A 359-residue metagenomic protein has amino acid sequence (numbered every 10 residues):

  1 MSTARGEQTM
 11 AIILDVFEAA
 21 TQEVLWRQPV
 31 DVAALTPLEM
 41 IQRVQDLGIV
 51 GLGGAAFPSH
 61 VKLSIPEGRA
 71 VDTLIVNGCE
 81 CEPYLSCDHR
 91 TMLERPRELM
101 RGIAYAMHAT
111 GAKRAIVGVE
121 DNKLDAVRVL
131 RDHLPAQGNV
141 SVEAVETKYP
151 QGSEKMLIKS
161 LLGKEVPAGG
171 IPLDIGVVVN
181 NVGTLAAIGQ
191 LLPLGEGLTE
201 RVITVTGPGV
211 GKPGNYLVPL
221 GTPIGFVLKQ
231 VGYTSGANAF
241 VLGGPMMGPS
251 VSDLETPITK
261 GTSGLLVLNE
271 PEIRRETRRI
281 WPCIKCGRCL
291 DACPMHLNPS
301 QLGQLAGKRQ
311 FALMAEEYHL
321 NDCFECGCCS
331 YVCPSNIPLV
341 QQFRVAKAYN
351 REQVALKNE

Functional and structural regions predicted by a protein language model:
S2-L52, F57, R69, L124: Acidic low-complexity segments
E18-A20, A33-E39, R90-Q137, S141 (+1 more regions): Internal alpha/beta scaffold segment
Q22, G51, L74-D88, G209: Gly-rich Lys/Arg/Thr-decorated short loops/hinges at beta-loop-alpha junctions or inter-strand turns that position
L25-R27, A55, V61-L63, L85-H89 (+6 more regions): Short acidic, glycine/serine/threonine-rich loops at helix termini
E67, V71-V76, L93-M107, G189-G195: Structured alpha-helical segments in the cores of large, soluble enzyme domains
K113-I224, Q230-S235, G244-P245: Hydrophobic alpha-helical positions that pack around
K148-G152, M156-E165, G232-I284: Active-site gating/interface segments in enzymes
G264-I280, L290, P294-E359: Ferredoxin-type iron-sulfur electron-transfer modules in oxidoreductases and energy-metabolism complexes
